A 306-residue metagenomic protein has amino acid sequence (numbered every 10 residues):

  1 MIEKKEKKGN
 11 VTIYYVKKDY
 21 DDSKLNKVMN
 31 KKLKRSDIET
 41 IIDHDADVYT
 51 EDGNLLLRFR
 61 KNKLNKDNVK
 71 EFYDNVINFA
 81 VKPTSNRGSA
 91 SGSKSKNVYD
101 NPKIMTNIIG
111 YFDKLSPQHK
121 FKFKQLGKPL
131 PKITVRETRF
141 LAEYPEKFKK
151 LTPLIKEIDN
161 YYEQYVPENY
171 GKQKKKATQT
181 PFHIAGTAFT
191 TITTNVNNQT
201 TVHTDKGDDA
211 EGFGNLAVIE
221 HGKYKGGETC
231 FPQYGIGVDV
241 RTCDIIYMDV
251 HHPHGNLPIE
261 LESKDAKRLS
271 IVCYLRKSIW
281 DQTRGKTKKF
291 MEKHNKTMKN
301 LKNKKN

Functional and structural regions predicted by a protein language model:
M1-N215, V238, P258-N306: Fe(II)/2-oxoglutarate oxygenase catalytic core
F213-N215, G227, D244, H254 (+1 more regions): Residue-level detector of short, conserved catalytic/binding motifs and their immediate flanks
N215, I219, I246-D249: Retroviral integrase
I219-R241: A short beta-strand-loop-beta hairpin characteristic of the jelly-roll/cupin
V238-P253: Conserved metal-binding segment of the jelly-roll/cupin
